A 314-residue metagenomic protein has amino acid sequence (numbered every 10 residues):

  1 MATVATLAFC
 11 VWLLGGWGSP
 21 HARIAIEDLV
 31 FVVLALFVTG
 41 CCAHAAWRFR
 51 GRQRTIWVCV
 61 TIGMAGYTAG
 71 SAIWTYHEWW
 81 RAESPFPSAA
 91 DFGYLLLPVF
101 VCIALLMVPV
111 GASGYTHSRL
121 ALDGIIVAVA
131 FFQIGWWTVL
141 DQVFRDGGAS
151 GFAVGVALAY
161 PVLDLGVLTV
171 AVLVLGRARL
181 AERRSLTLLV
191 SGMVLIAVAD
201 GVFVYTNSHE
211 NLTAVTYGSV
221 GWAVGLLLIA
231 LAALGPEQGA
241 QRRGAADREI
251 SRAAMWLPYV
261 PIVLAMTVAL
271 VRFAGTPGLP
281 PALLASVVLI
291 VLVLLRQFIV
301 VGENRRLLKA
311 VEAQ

Functional and structural regions predicted by a protein language model:
M1-Q314: Polytopic alpha-helical membrane-helix bundles and their juxtamembrane interface segments in multi-pass membrane
